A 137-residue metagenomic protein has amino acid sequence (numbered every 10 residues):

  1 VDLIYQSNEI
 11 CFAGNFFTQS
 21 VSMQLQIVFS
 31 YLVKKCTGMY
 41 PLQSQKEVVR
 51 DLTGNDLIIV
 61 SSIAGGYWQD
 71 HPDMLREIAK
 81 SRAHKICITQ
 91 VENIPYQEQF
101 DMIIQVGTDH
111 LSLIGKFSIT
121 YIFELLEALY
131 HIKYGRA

Functional and structural regions predicted by a protein language model:
V1: Ligand-binding beta-strand-loop-alpha-helix segment within the catalytic cores of soluble metabolic enzymes
Y5-G135: Glycine-rich phosphate-binding loops that contact phosphosugars or nucleotide phosphates
